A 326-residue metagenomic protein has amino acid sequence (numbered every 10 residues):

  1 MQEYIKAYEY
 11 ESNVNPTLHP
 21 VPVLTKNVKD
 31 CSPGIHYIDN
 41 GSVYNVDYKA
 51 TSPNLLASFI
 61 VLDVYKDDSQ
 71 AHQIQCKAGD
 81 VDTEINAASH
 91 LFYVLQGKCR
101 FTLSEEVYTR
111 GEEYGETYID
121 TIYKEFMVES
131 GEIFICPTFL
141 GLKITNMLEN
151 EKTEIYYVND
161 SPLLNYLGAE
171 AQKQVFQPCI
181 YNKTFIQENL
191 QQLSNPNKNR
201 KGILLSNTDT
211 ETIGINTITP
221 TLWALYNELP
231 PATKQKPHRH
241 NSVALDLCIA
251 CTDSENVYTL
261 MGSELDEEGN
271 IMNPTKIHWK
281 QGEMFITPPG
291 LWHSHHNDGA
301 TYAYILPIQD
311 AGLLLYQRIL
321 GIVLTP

Functional and structural regions predicted by a protein language model:
M1-N54, N165-Y226: A short, N-terminal "cap"/entry segment at the start of jelly-roll beta-barrel domains of the cupin/DSBH fold
M1-P20, A244-P326: C-terminal functional regions that serve as terminal interaction/effector modules
Y37-V46, L56-N86, L225-V243, T252: Conserved short histidine dyad/triad with adjacent acidic residue
A57-V61, L91, E125, I133-I135 (+5 more regions): Conserved hydrophobic/aromatic beta-strand scaffold that supports enzyme active sites
Y65-S130, C248-Q281, I319: A short beta-strand-loop-beta hairpin characteristic of the jelly-roll/cupin
L95, I119-T121, F126-L148, I277-G299 (+1 more regions): Conserved metal-binding segment of the jelly-roll/cupin
K143, M147-N197, H296-P326: Double-stranded beta-helix
G214-I218, K236-R239, L247-C248: Short, conserved, surface-exposed binding loops centered on an aromatic residue
